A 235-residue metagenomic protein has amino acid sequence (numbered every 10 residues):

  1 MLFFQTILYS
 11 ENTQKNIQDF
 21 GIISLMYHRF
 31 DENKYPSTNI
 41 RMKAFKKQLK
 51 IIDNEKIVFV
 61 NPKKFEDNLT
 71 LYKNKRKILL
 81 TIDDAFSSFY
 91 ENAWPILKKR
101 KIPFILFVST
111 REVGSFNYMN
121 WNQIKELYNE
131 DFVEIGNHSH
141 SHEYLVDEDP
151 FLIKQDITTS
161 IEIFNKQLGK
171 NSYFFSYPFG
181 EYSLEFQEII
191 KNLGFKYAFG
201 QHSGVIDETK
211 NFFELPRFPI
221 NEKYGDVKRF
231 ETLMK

Functional and structural regions predicted by a protein language model:
F4-I78, Y224-K235: N-terminal pre-catalytic segment of deacetylase/amide-hydrolase enzymes
F20, L25-Y35, K75-I78, S87-Y90 (+2 more regions): Metal-dependent polysaccharide deacetylase catalytic core of the NodB/CE4 family, i.e., the active-site-bearing domain
N61, L106, N137, F199-G200: Hydrophobic residues in well-ordered beta-strands that form the structural core
K63-T70, V108-E112, S176-E181, H202-V205: Short, solvent-exposed turn/loop segments enriched in Gly/Ser/Thr/Pro and often Arg
D83-A85: Noncatalytic alpha-helical scaffolds and linker/capping helices
K191-S203: Functionally important transmembrane alpha-helices
